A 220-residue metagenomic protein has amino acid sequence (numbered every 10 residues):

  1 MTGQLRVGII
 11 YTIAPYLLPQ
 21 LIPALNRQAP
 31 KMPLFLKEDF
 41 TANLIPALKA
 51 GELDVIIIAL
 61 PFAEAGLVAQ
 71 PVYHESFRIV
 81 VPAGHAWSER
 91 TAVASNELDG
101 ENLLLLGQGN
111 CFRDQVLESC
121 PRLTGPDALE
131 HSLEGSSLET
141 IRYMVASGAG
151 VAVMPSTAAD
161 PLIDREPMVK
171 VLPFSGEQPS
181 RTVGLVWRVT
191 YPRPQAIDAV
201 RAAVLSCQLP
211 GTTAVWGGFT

Functional and structural regions predicted by a protein language model:
M1-L5, N96-G100: Immediate post-signal peptide segment of exported/extracytoplasmic ligand-binding proteins
T2-A65, P126-D127, E134-L138: Central regulatory/effector-binding core of bacterial HTH transcription factors
Q4-G8, I56, V80, L104 (+2 more regions): Short, well-ordered beta-strand segments
R27, S156-M168, G176-T220: C-terminal effector-binding regulatory domain of bacterial HTH transcription factors
F40-L53, I58-A59, G109-V169, V215-F219: Hydrophobic hinge/microswitch elements
E64-P71, E75, R90, E97 (+1 more regions): Beta-alpha-beta core module
W87, N102-T124, R193-A202, Q208-F219: Secondary-structure junction motif
